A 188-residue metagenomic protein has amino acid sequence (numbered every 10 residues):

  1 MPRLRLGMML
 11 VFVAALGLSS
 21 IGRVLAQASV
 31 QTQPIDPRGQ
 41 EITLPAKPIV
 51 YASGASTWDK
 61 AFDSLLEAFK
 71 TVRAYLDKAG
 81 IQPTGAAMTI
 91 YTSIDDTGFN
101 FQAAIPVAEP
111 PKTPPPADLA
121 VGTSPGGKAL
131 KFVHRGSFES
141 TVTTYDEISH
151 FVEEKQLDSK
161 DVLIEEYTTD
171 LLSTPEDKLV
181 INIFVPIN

Functional and structural regions predicted by a protein language model:
P2-L6, G17-N188: A solvent-exposed interaction/effector surface
G7-V13: Sec-dependent N-terminal signal peptides
